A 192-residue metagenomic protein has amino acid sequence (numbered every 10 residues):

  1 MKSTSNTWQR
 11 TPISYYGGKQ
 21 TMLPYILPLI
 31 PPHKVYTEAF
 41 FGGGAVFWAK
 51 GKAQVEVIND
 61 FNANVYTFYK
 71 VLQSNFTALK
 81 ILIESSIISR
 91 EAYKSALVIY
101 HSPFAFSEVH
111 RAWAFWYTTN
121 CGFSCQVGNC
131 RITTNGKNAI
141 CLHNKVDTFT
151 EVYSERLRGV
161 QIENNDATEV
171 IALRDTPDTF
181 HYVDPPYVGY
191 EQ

Functional and structural regions predicted by a protein language model:
M1-T21, L29, L72-Q192: SAM-dependent nucleic-acid methyltransferase catalytic core
Q20-L23, F41: Short amphipathic alpha-helical segment that frequently serves as the phosphate-/nucleotide-binding helix
P32-R90: Conserved S-adenosyl-L-methionine
